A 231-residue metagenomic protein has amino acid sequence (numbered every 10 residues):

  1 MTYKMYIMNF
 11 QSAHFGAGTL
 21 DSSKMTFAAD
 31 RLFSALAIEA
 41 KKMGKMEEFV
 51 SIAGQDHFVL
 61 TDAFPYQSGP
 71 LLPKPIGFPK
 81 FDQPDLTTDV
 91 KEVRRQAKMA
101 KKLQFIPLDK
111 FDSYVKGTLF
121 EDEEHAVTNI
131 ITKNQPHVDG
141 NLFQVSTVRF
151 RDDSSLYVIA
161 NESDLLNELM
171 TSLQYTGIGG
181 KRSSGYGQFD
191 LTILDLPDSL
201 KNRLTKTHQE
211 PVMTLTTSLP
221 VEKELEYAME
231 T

Functional and structural regions predicted by a protein language model:
M1-T231: Conserved active-site/ligand-binding neighborhood in enzyme cores
